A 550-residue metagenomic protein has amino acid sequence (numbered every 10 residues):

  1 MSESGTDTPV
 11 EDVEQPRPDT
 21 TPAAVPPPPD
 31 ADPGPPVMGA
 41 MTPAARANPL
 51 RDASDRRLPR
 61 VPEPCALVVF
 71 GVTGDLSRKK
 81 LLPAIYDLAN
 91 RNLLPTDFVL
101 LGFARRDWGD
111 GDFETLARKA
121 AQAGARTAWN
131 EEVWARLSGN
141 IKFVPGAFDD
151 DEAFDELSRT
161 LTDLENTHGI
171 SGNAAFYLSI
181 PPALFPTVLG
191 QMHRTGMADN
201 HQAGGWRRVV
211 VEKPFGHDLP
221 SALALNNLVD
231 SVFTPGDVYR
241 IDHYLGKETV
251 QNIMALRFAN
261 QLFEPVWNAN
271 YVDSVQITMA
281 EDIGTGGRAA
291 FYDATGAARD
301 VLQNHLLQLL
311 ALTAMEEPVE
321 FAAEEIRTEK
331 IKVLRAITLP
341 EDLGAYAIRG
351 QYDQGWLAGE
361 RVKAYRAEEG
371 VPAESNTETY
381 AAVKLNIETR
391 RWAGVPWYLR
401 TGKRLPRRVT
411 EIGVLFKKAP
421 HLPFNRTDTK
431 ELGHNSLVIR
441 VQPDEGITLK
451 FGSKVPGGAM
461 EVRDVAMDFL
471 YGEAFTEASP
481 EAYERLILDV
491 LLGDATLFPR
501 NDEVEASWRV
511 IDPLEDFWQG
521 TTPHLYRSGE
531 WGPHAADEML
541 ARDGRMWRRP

Functional and structural regions predicted by a protein language model:
S2-V211, F215-P550: Secretory/organelle targeting and membrane-embedding segments
